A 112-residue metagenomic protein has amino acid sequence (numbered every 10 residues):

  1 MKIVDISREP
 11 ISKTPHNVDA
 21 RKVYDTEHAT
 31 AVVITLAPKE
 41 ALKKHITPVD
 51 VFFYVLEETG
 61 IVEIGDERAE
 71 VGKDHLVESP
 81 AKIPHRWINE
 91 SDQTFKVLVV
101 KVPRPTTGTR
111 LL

Functional and structural regions predicted by a protein language model:
M1-T30, V77-E78, T109-L112: A short, N-terminal "cap"/entry segment at the start of jelly-roll beta-barrel domains of the cupin/DSBH fold
N17, V32-T47, A81: Conserved short histidine dyad/triad with adjacent acidic residue
T30, T59-I61, R68, P84 (+1 more regions): Structural motif
V33, K43, F52, E67-A69: Short, surface-exposed secondary-structure edge patches
T35-A37, T47-V62: Short, conserved beta-strand element in jelly-roll/cupin
L42-K44, V62-E63, S79, H85-S91: Short beta-strand His + acidic residue motifs that chelate non-heme Fe in jelly-roll/DSBH and cupin folds
E67-A81: Short acidic-glycine-tyrosine-enriched beta hairpin
A81-T106: Ligand-binding loop in jelly-roll beta-barrel domains
